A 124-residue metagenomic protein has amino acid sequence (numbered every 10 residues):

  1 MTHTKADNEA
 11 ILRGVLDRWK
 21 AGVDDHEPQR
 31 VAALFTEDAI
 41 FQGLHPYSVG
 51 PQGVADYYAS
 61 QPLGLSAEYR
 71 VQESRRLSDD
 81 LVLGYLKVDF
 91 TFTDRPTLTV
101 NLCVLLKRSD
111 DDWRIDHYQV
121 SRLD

Functional and structural regions predicted by a protein language model:
M1-Q29, A33-E37: Short, low-complexity N-terminal intrinsically disordered segments enriched in polar/charged residues
I11, I40, A55-T99: Surface-exposed, charged secondary-structure patches
W19, V31, A39, G50 (+3 more regions): Hydrophobic pocket/interface hotspot
F35, L77-S78, S109: Structural motif
F35, V88-F90, Q119-V120: Short beta-strand segments enriched in hydrophobic/aromatic residues within well-folded beta-rich domains
Y47: Short glycine-biased active-site loop of nucleotidyltransferases that positions the nucleotide triphosphate and helps
T99-D124: Short beta-strand edge/turn micro-motifs at domain boundaries
